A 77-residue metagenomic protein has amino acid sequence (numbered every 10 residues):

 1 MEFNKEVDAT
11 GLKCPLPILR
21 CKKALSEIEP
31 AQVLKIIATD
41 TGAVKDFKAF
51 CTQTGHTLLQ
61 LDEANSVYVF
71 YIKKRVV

Functional and structural regions predicted by a protein language model:
M1-I28: An N-terminal amphipathic alpha-helical segment
N4-E6, A31-K35, V67-V69: Intrinsic-disorder/low-complexity, polar/charged segments enriched in Ser/Thr/Lys/Arg/Asp/Glu/Gln
D8, I37, L61-D62: Solvent-exposed beta-strand sheet faces enriched in polar/charged residues
T10-L12, T39, K73-R75: Generic beta-structure capping elements
L12-L16, G42-K45, V67: Residues at secondary-structure transition points
R20, A24-T57: Amphipathic, hydrophobic secondary-structure cores in small proteins
K48-V77: C-terminal structural segments of small proteins and small subunits
